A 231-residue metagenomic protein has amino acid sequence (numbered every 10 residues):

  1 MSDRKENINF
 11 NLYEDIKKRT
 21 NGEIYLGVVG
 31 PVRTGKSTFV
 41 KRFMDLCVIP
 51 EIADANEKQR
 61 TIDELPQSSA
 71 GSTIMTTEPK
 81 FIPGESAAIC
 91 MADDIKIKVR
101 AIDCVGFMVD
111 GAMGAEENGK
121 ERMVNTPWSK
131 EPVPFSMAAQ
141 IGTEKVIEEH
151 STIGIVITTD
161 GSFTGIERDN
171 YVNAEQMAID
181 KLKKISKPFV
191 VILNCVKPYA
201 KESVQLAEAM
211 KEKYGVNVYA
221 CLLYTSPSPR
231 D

Functional and structural regions predicted by a protein language model:
M1-D3: Charged, amphipathic alpha-helical linker segments immediately N-terminal to NTP-binding catalytic cores
I8-G119: Conserved G1/Walker A P-loop phosphate-binding module
G106, K197, D231: Short, glycine/acidic-enriched loop or turn micro-motifs at the edges of active sites
A115-V133: A solvent-exposed, charged loop/short amphipathic helix patch at secondary-structure junctions
E131-K213: Conserved C-terminal guanine-recognition region of P-loop GTPase G domains, centered on the G4
Y224-D231: Conserved small/polar residues in nucleotide/adenosyl-binding loops
